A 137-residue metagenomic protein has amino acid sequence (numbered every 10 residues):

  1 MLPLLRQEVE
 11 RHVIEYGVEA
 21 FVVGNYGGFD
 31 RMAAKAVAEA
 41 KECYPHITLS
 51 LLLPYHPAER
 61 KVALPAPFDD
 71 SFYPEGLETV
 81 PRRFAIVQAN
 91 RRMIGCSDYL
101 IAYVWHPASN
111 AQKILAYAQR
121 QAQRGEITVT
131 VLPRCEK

Functional and structural regions predicted by a protein language model:
M1-K137: Acidic/glycine-enriched connector segments
